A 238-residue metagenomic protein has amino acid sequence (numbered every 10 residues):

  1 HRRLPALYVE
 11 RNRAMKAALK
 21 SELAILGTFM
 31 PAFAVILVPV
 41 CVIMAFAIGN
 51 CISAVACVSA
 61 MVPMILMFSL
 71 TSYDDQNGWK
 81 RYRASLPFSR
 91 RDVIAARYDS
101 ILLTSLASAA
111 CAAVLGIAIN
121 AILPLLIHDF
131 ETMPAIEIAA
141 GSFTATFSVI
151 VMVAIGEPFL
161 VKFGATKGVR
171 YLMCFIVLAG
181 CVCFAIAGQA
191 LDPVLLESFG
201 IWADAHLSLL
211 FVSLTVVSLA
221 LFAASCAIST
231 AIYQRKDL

Functional and structural regions predicted by a protein language model:
R2-E10, A14-K80, A96-L238: Hydrophobic alpha-helical transmembrane segments of membrane proteins
A84-R90: Short helix-to-coil transition segments within interhelical loops that connect adjacent transmembrane helices
D92-I94: Alpha-helix N-cap/helix-start motif at helix boundaries, enriched for small hydrophobics
